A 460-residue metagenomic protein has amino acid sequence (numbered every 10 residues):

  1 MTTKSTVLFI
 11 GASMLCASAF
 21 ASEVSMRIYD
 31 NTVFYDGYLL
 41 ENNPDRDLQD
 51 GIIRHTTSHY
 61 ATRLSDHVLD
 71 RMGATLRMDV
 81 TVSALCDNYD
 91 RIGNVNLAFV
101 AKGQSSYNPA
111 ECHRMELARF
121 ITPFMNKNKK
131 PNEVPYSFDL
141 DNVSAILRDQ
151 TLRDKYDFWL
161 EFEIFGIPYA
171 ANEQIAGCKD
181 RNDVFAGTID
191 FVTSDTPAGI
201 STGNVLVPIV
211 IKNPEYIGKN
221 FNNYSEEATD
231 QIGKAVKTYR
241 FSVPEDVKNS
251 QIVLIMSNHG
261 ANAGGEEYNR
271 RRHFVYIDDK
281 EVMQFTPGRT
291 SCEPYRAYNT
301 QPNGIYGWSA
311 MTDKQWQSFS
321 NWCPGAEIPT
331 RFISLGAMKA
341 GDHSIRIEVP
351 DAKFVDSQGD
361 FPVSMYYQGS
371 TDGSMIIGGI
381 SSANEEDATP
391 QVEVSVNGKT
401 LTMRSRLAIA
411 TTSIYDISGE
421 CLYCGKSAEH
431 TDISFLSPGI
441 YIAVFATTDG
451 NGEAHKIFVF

Functional and structural regions predicted by a protein language model:
M1-V24, A383, Y423: Bacterial Sec-dependent N-terminal signal peptides
T3, I380-S381, D387, S395 (+2 more regions): C-terminal tail/sorting-segment detector
S22-G379: Extracellular/secretory-pathway and virion-surface proteins
A186-T188, T238-R240, C424, H430 (+1 more regions): Well-ordered beta-strand positions in beta-sheet-rich domains
G341, C421-S437, T448-G452: Glycine-centered tight-turn motifs at strand-turn-strand junctions
N384-S413, H430-F435: Glycine-centered coil/turn sites that cap beta-strands in beta-rich domains
I414-L422, Y441: Short, glycine-anchored, charge-dense loop/turn motifs used at functional sites
